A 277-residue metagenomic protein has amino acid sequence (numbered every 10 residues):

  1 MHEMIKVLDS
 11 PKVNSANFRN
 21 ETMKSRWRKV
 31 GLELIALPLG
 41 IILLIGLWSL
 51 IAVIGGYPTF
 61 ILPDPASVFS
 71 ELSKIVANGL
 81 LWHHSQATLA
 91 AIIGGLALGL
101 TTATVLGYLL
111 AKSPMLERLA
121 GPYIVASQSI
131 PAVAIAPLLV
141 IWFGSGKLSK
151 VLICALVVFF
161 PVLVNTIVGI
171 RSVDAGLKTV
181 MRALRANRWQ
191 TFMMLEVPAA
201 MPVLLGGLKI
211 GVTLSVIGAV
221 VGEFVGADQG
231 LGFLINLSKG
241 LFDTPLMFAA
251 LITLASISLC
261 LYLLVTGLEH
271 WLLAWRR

Functional and structural regions predicted by a protein language model:
M1-I42, L263-R277: Transmembrane alpha-helical segments of polytopic membrane transport and secretion proteins
F18, T22-R26, V30, I54-A97: Periplasmic/extracellular loop-to-transmembrane helix junction in inner-membrane transport proteins
G94-I124: Transmembrane-helix boundary motif in ABC transporter permease subunits
P114, R171, P202, F248-R277: C-terminal transmembrane helix and the adjacent membrane-cytosol boundary/short C-terminal tail of inner/organellar
P122, N165-I210, L231, I235: Short cytoplasmic-facing helical segments at TM-TM junctions of multi-pass membrane proteins
V125-P161, N165-G169: Generic hydrophobic transmembrane alpha-helix motif, especially the helices
V140-I141, I170, I217-L254, L273-R277: Glycine-rich helix-loop "coupling/hinge" segments at transmembrane-helix boundaries in multipass transporters
L152, L156, R188-G222, A249 (+1 more regions): Transmembrane alpha-helices
